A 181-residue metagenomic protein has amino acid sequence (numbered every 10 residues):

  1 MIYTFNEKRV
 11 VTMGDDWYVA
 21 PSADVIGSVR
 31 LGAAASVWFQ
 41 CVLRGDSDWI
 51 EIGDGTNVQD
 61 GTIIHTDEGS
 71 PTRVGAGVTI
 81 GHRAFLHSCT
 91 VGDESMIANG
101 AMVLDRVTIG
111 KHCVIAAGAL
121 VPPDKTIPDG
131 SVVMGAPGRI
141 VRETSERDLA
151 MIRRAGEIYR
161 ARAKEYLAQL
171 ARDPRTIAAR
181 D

Functional and structural regions predicted by a protein language model:
M1-M13, D46-D54, D60-T62, P71-V74 (+1 more regions): Glycine-rich hexapeptide-repeat left-handed beta-helix
T12-T66: A positional/architectural concept
